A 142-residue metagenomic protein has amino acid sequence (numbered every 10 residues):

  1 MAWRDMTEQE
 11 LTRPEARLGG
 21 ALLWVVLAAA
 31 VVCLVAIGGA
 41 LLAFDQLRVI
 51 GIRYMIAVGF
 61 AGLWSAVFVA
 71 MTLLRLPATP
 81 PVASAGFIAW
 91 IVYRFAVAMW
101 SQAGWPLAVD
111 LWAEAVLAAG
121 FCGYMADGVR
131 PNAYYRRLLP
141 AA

Functional and structural regions predicted by a protein language model:
M1-A142: Topology signature of small-to-medium multi-pass alpha-helical membrane proteins
